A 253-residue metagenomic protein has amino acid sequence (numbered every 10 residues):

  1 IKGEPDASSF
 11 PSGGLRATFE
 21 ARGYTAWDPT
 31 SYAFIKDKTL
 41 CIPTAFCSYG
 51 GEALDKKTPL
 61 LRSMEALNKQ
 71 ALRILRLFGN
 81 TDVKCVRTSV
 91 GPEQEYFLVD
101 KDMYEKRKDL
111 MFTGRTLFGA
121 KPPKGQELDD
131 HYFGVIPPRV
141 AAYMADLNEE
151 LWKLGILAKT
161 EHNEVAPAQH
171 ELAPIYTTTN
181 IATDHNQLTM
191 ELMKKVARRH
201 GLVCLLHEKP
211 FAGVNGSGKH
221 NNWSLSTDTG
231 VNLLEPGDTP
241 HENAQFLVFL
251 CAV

Functional and structural regions predicted by a protein language model:
I1-L206, F211-V253: Glycine-rich, acidic/polar active-site loops that bind/position phosphate-bearing ligands
